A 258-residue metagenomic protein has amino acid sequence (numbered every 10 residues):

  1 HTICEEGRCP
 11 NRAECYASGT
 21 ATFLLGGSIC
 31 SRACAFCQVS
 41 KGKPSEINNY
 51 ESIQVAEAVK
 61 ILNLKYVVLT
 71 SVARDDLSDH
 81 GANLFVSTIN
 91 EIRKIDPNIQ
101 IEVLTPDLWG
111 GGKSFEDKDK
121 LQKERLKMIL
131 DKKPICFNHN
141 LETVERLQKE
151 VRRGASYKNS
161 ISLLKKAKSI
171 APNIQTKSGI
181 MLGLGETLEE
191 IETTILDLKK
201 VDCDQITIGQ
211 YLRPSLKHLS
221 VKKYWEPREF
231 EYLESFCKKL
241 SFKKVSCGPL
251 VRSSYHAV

Functional and structural regions predicted by a protein language model:
H1-T22, I53-N63, S87-I99, K113-E124 (+2 more regions): Auxiliary Fe-S-binding modules of radical SAM enzymes
E14-E51: Canonical Radical SAM [4Fe-4S] cluster-binding loop centered on the CxxxCxxC motif and its immediate flanking residues
S40-K43, A73-D76, V144-R146, R213-S215: A short, flexible beta-alpha/helix-coil linker loop
K41-V68: Conserved alpha-helical substructure of the radical SAM core
V67-S87, K149-E150, G185-E190: Conserved glycine-rich "GG(E/T)P / GGGxP" loop and the immediately following alpha-helix in the radical SAM core
L69, V103, S178-I180: Structural beta-sheet core signal
V72-R74, P106-L108, L141-E142, Q210-Y211 (+1 more regions): Short, ordered loop/turn segments at secondary-structure junctions
